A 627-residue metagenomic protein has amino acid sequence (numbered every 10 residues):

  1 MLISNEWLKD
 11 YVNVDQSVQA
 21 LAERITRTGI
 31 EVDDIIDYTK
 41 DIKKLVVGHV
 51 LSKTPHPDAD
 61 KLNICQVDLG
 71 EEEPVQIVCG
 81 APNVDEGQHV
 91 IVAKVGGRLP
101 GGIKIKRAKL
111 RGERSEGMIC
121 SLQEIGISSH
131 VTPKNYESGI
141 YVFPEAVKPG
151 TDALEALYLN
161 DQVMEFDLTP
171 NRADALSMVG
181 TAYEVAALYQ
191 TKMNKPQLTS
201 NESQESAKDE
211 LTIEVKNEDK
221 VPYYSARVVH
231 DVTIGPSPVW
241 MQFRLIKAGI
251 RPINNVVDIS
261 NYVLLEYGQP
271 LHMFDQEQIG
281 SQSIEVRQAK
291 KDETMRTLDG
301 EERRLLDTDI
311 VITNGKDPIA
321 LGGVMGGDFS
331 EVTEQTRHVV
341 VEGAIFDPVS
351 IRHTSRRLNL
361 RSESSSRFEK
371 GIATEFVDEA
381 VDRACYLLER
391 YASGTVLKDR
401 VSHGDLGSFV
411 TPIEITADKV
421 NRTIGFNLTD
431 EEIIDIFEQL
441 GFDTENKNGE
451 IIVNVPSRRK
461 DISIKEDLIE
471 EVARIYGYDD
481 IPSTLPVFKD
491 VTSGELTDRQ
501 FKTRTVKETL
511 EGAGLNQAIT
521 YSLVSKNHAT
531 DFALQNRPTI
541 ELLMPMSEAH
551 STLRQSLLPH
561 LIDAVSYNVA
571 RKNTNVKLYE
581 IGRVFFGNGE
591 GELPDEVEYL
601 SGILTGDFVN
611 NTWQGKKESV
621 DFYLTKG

Functional and structural regions predicted by a protein language model:
M1-E205, V340, R357, E363 (+3 more regions): Phosphate-backbone binding interfaces of nucleic-acid-interacting proteins
L2-L8, N160-T169, P222-H230, E363-K370 (+5 more regions): Short, hydrophobic beta-strand segments
S4-N5, N63, Y189, N194-E293 (+1 more regions): Glycine/proline-enriched, intrinsically flexible loops and inter-domain linkers
Y38-K43, K106, L198-A207, I259-E266 (+7 more regions): A glycine-rich phosphate-binding loop feature that marks nucleotide/adenosyl-phosphate handling sites
I91, G97-T132, D328-R383, H403-V410 (+5 more regions): Internal insertion modules embedded within essential enzymes
V185-K216, A392-V420, F426-N427: Terminal amphipathic helices with adjacent charged low-complexity linkers/tails
G235-N261, Q276-I279, E285-G404, N516-G627: TRNA-recognition modules of translation machinery and tRNA-sensing kinases, especially anticodon-binding
I413-A417, N421-V576: Extended, well-folded interaction surfaces typified by the phenylalanyl-tRNA synthetase beta subunit core
